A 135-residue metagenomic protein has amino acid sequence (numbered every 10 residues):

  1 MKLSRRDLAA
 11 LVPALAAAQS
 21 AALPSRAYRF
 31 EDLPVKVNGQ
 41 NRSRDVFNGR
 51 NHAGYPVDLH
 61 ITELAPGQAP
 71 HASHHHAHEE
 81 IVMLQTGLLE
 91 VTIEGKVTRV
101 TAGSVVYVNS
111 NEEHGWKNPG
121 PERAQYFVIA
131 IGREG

Functional and structural regions predicted by a protein language model:
L3-P56, A65: A short, N-terminal "cap"/entry segment at the start of jelly-roll beta-barrel domains of the cupin/DSBH fold
V57-H60, V105: Aromatic/pi-system hotspot detector in well-structured domains
H60-H76: Conserved short histidine dyad/triad with adjacent acidic residue
L64, H76-E90: Short, conserved beta-strand element in jelly-roll/cupin
A69-P70, G87-T92, E134: Short beta-strand segments in beta-sandwich/barrel cores
K96-S110: Short acidic-glycine-tyrosine-enriched beta hairpin
S110-G135: Ligand-binding loop in jelly-roll beta-barrel domains
